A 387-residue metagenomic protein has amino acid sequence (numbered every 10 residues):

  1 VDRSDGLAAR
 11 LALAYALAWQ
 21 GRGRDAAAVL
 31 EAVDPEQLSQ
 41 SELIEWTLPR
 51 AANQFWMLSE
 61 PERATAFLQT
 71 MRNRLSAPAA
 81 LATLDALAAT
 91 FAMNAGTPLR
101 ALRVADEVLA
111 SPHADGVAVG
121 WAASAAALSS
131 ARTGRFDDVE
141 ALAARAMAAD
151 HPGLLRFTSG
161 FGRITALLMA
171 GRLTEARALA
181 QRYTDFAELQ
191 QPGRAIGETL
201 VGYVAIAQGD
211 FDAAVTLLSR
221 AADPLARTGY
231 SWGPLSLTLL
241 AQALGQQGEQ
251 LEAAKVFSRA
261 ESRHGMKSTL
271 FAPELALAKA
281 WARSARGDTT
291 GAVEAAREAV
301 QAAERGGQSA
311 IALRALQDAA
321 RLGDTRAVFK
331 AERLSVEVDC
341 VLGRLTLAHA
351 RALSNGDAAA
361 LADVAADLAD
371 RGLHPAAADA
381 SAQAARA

Functional and structural regions predicted by a protein language model:
V1-V204: Internal alpha-solenoid helical repeat scaffolds
Q40, G134-F136, A141-M147, G153 (+1 more regions): Helix-coil-helix junctions within alpha-helical repeat/solenoid scaffolds
